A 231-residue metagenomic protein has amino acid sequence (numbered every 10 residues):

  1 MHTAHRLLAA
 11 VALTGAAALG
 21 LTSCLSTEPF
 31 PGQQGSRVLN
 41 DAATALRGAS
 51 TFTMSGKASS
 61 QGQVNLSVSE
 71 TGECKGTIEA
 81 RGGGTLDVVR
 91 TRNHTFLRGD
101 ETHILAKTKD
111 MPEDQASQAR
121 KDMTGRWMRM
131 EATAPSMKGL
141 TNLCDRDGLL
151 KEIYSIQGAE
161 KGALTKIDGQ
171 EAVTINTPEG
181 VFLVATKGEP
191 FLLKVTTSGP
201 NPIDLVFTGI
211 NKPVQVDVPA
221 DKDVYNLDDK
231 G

Functional and structural regions predicted by a protein language model:
H2-N65, D223-G231: N-terminal leader/targeting segments and the immediate start of mature chains
F30-P31, A80, L150: Secreted/processed peptides and extracellular or luminal domains of membrane proteins
Q34, V38-L39, L150-I153, Q157 (+3 more regions): Outer-membrane beta-barrel proteins
T44-A45, N65-S69, D87-V88, E160-K166 (+1 more regions): Short, exposed beta-strand/loop patches in secreted or surface proteins that constitute
G48-I78, G82-V88, N93-L97, F191-V195 (+1 more regions): One face of beta-strands
E70-E73, S136-D168: Short, basic/low-complexity N-terminal boundary segments at the transition from targeting/disordered tails
T71-N142, I203: An acidic-aromatic
A163-D223: Gly/Pro-enriched, hydrophobic low-complexity segments that function as extracytoplasmic propeptides/linkers
